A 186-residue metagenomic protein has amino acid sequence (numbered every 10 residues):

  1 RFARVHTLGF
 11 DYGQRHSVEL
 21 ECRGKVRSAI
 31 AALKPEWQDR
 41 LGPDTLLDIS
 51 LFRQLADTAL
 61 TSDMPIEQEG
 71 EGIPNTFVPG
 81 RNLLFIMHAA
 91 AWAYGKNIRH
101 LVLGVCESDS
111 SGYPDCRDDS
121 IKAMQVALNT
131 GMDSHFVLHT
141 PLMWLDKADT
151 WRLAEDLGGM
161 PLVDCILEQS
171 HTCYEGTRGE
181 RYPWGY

Functional and structural regions predicted by a protein language model:
R1-V163: ATP-dependent adenylation/nucleotidyltransferase module used to activate substrates
P161-H171: Conserved cytochrome P450 K-helix E-x-x-R motif and the immediately C-terminal K′/meander segment
Q169, Y174-Y186: Cysteine-cluster motifs in flexible loop/terminal segments that predominantly coordinate metals
